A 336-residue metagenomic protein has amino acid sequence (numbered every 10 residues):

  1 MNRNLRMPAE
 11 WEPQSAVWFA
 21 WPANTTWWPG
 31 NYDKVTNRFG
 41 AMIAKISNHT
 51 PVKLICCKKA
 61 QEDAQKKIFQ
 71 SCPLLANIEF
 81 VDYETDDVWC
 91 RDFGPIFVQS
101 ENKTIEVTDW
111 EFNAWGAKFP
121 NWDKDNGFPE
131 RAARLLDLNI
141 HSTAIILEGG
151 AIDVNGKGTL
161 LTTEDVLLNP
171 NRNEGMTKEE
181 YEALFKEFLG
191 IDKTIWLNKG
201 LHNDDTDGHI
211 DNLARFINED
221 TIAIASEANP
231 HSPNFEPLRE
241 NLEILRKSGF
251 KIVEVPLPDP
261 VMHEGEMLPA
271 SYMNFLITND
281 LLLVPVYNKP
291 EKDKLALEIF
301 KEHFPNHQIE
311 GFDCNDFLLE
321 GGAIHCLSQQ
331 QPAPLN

Functional and structural regions predicted by a protein language model:
M1-N336: The feature marks the mature, well-folded catalytic cores of soluble enzymes
